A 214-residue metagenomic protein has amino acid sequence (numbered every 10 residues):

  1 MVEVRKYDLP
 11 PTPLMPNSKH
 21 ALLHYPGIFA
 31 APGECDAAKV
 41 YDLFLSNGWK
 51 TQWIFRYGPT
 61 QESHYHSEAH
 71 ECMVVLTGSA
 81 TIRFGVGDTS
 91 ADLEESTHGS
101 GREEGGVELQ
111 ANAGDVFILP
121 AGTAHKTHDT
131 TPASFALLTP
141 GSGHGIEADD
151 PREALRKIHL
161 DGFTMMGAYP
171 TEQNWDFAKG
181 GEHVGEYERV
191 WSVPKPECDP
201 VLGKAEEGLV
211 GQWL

Functional and structural regions predicted by a protein language model:
M1-Q110, T130-P132, L137-L214: Active-site region of the double-stranded beta-helix
Q110-T131: Conserved metal-binding segment of the jelly-roll/cupin
